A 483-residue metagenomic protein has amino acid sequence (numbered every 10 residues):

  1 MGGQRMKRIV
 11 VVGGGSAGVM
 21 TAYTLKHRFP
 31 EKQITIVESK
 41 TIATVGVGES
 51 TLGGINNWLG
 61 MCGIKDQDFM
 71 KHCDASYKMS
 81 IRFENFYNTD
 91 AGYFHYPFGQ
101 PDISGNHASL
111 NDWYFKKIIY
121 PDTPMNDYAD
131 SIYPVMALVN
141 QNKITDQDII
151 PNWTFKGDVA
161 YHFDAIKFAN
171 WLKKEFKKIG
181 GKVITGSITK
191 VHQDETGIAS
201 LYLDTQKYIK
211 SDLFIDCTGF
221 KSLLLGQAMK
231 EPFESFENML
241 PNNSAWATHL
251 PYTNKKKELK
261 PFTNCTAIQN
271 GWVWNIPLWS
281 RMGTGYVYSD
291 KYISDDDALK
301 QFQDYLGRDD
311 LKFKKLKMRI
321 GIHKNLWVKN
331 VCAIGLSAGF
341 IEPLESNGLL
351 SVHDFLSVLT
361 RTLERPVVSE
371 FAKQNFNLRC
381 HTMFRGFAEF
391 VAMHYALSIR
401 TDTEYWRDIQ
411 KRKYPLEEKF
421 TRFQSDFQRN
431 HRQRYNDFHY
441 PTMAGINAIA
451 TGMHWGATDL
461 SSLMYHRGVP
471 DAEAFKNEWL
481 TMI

Functional and structural regions predicted by a protein language model:
M6-G15: Beta1/beta-strand and adjacent pyrophosphate-binding region of the FAD-binding site in flavoprotein oxidoreductases
G18: N-terminal Rossmann-fold NAD(P) dinucleotide-binding loop
K26-V47: Glycine-rich FAD pyrophosphate-binding loop
S50-L138: Dinucleotide-binding Rossmann-like beta1-alpha1 core, especially the glycine-rich loop that anchors the ADP
Y77, R361-I483: Long, low-complexity C-terminal extensions of enzymes
P151-A298, L356: Predominantly flavin-linked oxidoreductase catalytic cores and closely associated redox partners
A267-R319, G339-L350, T362-R365: Conserved FAD/dinucleotide-binding core of flavoprotein oxidoreductases
L326-L344: Short FAD-binding loop at a beta-strand-to-alpha-helix junction that anchors the flavin cofactor in diverse
